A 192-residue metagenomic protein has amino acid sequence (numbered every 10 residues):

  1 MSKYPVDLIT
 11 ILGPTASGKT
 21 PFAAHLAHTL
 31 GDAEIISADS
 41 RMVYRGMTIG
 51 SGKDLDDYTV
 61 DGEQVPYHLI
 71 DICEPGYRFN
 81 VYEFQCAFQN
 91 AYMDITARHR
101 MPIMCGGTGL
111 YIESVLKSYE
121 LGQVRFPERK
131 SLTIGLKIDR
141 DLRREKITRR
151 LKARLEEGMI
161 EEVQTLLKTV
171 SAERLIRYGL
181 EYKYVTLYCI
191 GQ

Functional and structural regions predicted by a protein language model:
M1-Q192: Phosphate/pyrophosphate-binding catalytic cores of soluble transferases and nucleic-acid-acting enzymes
